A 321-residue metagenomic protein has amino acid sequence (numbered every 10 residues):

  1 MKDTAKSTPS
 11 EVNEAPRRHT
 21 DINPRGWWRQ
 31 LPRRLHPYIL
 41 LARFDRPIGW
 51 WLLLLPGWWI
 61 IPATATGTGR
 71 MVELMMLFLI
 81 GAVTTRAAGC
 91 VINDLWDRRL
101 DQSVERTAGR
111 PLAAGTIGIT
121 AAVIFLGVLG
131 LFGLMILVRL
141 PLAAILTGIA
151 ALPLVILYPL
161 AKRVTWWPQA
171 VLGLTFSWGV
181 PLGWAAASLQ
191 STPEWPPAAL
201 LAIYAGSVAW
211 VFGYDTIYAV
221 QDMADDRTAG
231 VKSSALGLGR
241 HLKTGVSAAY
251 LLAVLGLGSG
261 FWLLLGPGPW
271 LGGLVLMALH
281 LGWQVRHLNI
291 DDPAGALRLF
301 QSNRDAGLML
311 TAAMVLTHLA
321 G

Functional and structural regions predicted by a protein language model:
K2, E11-H36, C90-I117, D215-G239 (+1 more regions): Cytosolic, membrane-interface loops and tails of multi-pass inner-membrane proteins
R33-H36, L255, W262-G321: Extended hydrophobic alpha-helices typical of membrane-associated regions
H36-L40, R110-W195, A202, S259 (+1 more regions): Intramembrane alpha-helical segments
A42, D97, G118, P168 (+2 more regions): Residue-level signal for inorganic ion chemistry
R43-A63, S177, T311-A313: The first (N-terminal) embedded transmembrane alpha-helix
L52, W59, T84-T85, L129-F132 (+11 more regions): Hydrophobic residues within membrane-embedded alpha-helical segments of Major Facilitator Superfamily
L54, M76-A82, R98-G148, T228-P267 (+2 more regions): Multi-pass membrane catalytic core of lipid/isoprenoid biosynthesis enzymes
L54-W96, R106, G127-M135, I145-I156 (+2 more regions): Membrane-embedded alpha-helical segments that form the functional core of polytopic membrane enzymes, especially those
